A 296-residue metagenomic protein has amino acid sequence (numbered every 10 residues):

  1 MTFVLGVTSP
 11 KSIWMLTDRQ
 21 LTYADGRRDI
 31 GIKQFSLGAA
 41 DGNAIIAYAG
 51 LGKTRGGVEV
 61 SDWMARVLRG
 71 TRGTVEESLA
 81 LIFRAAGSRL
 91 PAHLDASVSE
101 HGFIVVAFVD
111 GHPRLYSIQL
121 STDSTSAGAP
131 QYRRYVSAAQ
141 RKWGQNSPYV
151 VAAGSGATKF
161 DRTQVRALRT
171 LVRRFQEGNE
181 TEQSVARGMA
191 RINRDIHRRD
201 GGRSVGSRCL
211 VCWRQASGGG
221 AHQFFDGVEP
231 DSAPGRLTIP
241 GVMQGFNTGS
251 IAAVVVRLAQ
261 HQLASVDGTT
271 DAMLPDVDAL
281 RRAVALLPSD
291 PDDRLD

Functional and structural regions predicted by a protein language model:
M1-D296: N-terminal nucleophile
